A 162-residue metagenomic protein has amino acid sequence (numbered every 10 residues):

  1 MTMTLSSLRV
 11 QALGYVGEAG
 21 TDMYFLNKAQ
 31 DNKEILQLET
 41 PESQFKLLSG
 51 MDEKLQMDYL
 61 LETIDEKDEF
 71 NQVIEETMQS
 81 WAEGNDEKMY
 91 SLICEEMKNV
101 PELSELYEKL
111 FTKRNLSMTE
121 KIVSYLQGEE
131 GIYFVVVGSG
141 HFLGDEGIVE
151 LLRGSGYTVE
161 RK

Functional and structural regions predicted by a protein language model:
M1-L106: Structured, acidic catalytic/metal-binding patches in enzyme active sites
E105-K162: A cross-kingdom marker for long, charged
